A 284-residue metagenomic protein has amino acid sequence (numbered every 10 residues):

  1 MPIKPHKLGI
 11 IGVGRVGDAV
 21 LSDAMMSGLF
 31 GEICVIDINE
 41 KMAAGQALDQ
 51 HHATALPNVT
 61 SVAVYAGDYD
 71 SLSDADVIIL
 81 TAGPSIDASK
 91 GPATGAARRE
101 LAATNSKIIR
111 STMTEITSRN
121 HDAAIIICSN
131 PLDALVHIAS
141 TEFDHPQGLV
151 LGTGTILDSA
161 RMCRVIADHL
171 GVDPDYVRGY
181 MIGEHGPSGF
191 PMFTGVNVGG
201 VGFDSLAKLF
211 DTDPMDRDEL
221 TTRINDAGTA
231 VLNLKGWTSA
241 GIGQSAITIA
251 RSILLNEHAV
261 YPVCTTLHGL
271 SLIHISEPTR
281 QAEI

Functional and structural regions predicted by a protein language model:
M1-Q46: NAD(P)+-binding Rossmann beta1-loop-alpha1 motif at the extreme N-terminus of oxidoreductases
M25-M26, H52-A55, A139-G148, A167-G171: Short, surface-exposed basic-aromatic patches at helix termini and helix-loop junctions that form
I38-A75, P84-A93: Conserved N-terminal Rossmann-fold NAD(P) cofactor-binding segment
I78-I79: N-terminal Rossmann-like NAD(P) cofactor-binding module of classical short-chain dehydrogenase/reductase
A88, L135-V136, I284: Glycine/Thr-rich phosphate-binding loops of Rossmann-like dinucleotide-binding domains
T94-C163: Rossmann-like NAD(P)(H) cofactor-binding subdomain of soluble oxidoreductases
C163-L272: Mobile gating loops/cap/lid regions near enzyme active sites that modulate substrate access
I273-I284: Single conserved hydrophobic/aromatic residue that forms the stacking wall/gate of nucleotide- or nucleobase-binding
